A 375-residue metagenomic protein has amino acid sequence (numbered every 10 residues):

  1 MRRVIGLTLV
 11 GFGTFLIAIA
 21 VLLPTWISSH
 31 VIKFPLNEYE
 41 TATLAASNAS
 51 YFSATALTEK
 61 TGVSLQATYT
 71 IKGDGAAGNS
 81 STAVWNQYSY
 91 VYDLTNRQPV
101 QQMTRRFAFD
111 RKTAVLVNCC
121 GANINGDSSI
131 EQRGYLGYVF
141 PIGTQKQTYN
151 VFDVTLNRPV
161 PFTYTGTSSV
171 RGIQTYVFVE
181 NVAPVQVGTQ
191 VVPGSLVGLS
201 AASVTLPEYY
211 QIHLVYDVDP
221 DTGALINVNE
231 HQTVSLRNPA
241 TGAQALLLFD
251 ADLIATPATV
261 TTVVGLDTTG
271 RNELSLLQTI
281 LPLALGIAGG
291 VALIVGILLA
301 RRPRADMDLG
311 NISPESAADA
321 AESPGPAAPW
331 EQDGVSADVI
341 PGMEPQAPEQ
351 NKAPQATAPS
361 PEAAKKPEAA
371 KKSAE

Functional and structural regions predicted by a protein language model:
M1-L36: Hydrophobic secretory-pathway targeting helix
R2-T8, N272-E322: Juxtamembrane interface at the cytosolic side of transmembrane helices
T25-Q102: Juxtamembrane non-transmembrane segments of integral membrane proteins
F52-S53, T58, D93, F107-K112 (+3 more regions): Acidic/polar residues at beta-strand termini and the immediately following turn/coil
S89-T165: A cross-kingdom signal targeting lumenal/periplasmic-facing segments of multi-pass membrane and secretory-pathway
G137-N229, V234: Membrane-proximal low-complexity regions enriched in glycine and acidic/polar residues
V197-T279, L285: Membrane-proximal extracellular "stem/stalk" segments of glycoproteins immediately N-terminal to a transmembrane helix
A305-E362, E368-E375: Cytoplasmic C-terminal tails of single-pass
